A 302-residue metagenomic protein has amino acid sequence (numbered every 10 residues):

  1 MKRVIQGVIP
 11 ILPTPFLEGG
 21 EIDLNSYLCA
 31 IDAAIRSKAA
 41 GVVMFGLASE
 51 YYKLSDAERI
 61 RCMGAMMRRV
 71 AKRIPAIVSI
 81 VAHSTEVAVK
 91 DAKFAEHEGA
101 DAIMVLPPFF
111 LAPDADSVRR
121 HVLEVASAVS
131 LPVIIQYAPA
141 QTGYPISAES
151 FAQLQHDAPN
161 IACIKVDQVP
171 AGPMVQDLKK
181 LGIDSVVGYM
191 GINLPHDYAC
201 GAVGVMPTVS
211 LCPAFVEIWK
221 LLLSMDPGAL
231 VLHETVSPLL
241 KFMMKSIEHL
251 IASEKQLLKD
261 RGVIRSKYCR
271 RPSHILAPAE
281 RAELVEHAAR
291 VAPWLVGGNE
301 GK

Functional and structural regions predicted by a protein language model:
M1-V4, E300-K302: Short, Lys/Arg-enriched, disordered terminal segments
K2-G143, Q153: Active-site beta->alpha loop and helix N-cap motifs at the rims of alpha/beta catalytic domains
I9-P13, A33, S37-A39, D197-A202 (+1 more regions): C-terminal alpha-helical cap/extension of soluble enzyme domains
Y27, R59, M63, A88 (+3 more regions): A general structural signal for well-ordered alpha-helical segments in protein cores
L54-A57, K90, A115-V118, I146-A148 (+3 more regions): Short secondary-structure transition/capping segments
A128, P139-I247: Catalytic alpha/beta core domains of metabolic enzymes, predominantly
